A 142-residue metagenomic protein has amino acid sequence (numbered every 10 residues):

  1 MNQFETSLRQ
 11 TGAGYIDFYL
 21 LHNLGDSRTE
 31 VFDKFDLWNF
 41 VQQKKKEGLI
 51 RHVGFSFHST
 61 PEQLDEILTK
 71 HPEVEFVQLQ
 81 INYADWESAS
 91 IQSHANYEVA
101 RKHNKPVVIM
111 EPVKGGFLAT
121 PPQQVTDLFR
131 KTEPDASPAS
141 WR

Functional and structural regions predicted by a protein language model:
N2-L8, F40: Short, well-ordered amphipathic alpha-helical segments that serve as non-catalytic structural scaffolds within diverse
L8-T29: Active-site groove signature of glycoside hydrolases
L24-R142: Beta/alpha (TIM)-barrel catalytic core signal, keyed to glycine-rich beta->alpha loops juxtaposed to Asp/Glu that bind
